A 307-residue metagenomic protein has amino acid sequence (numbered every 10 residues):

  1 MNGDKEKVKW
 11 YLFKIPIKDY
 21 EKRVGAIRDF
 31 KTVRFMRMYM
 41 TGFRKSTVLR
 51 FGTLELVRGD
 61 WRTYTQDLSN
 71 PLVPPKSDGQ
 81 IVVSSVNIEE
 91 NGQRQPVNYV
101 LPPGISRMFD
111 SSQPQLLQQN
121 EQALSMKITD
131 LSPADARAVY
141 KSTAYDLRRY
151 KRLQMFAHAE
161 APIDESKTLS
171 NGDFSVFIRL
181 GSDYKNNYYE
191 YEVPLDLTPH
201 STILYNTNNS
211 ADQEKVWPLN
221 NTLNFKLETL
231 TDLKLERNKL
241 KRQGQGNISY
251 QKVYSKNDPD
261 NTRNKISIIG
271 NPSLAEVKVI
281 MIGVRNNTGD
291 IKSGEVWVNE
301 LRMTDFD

Functional and structural regions predicted by a protein language model:
M1-D307: Extracellular/surface-associated beta-sandwich interaction domains
